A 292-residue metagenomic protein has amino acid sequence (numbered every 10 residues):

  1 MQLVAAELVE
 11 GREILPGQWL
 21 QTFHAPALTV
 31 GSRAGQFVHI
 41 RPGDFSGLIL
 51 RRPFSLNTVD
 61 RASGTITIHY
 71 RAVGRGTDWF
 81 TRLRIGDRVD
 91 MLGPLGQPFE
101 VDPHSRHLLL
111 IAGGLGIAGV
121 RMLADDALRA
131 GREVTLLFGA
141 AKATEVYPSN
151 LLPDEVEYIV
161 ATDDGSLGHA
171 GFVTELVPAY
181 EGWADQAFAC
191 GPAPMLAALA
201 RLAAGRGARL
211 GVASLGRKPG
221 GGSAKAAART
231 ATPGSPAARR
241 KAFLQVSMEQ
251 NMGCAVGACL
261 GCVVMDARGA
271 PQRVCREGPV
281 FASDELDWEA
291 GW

Functional and structural regions predicted by a protein language model:
M1-I85: Ferredoxin-reductase
E10, T58, V160-T162, V246-M248 (+1 more regions): Structural signal for conserved beta-strand scaffold positions within catalytic alpha/beta enzyme cores
G43-F45, P94, A267: Short, surface-exposed secondary-structure boundary micro-motifs
R75-G216, K225-V246: FNR/FR-type flavoprotein reductase catalytic core
G119, A193, M248-P279: Local cysteine-cluster metal-coordination motifs and their immediate loop/turn environment, predominantly Fe-S cluster
P219: Cationic, low-complexity basic patches in intrinsically disordered or flexible, solvent-exposed regions
R276-W292: Short microdomains enriched in Cys/His and/or Lys/Arg
